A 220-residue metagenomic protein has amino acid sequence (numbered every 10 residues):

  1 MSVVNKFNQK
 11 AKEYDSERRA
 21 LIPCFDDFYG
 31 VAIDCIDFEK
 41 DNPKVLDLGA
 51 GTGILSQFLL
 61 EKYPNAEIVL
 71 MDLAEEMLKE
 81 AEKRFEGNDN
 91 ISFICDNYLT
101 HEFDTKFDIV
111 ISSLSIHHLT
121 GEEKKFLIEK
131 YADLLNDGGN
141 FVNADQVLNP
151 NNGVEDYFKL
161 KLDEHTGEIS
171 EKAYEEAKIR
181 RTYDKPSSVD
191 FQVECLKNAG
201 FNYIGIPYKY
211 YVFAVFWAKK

Functional and structural regions predicted by a protein language model:
M1-E39: Conserved class I S-adenosyl-L-methionine
L46-L48, T52-T100: Class I SAM-dependent methyltransferase SAM/SAH-binding core
E102-V110: A short acidic, Gly/Pro-enriched loop at the edge of an enzyme's catalytic core that lines a small-molecule cofactor
S112-I116, A144: Residues lining the SAM
K125-D137: A short glycine-rich, Lys/Arg-flanked "PGG" loop and its adjoining helix->strand segment in the class I
A144-A199: C-terminal alpha-helical "lid/dimerization" subdomain adjacent to the S-adenosyl-L-methionine
A199-K220: Core SAM-dependent methyltransferase catalytic element
